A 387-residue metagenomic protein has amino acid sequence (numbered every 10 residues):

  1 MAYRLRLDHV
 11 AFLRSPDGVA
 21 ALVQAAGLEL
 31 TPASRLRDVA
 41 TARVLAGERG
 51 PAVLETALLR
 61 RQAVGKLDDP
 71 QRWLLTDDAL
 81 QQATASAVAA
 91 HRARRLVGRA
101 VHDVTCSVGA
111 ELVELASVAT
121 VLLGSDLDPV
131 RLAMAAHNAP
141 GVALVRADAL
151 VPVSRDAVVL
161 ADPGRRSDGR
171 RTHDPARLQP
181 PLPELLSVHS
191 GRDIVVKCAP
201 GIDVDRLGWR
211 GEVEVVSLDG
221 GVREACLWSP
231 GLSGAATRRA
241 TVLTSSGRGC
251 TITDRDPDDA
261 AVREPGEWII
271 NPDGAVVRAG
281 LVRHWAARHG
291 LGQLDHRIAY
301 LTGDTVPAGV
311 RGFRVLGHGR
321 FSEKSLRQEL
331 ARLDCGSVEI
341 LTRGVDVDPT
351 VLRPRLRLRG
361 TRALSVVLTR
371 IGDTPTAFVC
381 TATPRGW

Functional and structural regions predicted by a protein language model:
M1-W387: SAM-dependent transferase fold signal centered on methyltransferase-like domains, encompassing both Class I
